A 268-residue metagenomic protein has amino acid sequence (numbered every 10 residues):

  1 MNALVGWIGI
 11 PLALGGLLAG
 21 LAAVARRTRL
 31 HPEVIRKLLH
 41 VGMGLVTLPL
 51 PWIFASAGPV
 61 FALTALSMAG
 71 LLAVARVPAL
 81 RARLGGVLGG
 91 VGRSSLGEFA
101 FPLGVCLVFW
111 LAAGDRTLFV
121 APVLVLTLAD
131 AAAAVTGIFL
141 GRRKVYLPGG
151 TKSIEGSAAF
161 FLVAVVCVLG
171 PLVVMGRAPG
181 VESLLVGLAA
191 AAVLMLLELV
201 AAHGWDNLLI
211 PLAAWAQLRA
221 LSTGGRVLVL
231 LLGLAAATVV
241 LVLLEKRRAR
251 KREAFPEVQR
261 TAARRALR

Functional and structural regions predicted by a protein language model:
L4-W7, G20-V60, L72-R177, V181-G224 (+1 more regions): Interhelical loop and helix-boundary elements at the membrane-water interface of polytopic inner-membrane proteins
F61-A65: Eukaryotic helix-linker segments that join adjacent hydrophobic helices
S67-G70: A short structural micro-motif
